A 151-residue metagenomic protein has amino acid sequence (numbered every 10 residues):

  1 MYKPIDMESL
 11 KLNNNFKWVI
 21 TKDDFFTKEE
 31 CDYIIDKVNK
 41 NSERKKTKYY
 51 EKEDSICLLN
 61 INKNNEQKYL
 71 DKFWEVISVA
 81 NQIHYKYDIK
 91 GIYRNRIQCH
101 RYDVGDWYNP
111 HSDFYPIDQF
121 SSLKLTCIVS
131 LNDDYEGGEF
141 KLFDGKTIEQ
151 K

Functional and structural regions predicted by a protein language model:
M1-K151: Fe(II)/2-oxoglutarate oxygenase catalytic core
